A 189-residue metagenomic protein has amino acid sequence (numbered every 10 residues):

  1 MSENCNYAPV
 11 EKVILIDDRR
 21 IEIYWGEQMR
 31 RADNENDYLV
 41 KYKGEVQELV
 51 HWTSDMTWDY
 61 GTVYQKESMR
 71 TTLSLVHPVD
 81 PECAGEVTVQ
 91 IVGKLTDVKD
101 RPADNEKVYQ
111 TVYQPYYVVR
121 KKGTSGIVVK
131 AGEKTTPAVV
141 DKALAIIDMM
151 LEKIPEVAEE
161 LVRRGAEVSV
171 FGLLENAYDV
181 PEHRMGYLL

Functional and structural regions predicted by a protein language model:
N4-I16: Pro/Thr/Ser/Gly-rich low-complexity, intrinsically disordered linker/stalk tracts
D17, G123-T124: Residue-level recognition of beta-strand termini and adjacent short loop/turns
D17-M29: A short glycine/threonine-centered beta-strand motif
E27-W58: Short, surface-exposed alpha-helix to beta-strand junction/turn motifs within ectodomains of secreted and cell-envelope
W58-S74: Aromatic sugar-binding surface patches on proteins that engage polysaccharides or sugar-phosphate polymers
P78-G85: Surface-exposed, short loops/turns at beta-strand junctions within beta-sandwich domains
N105-Y113, S125-L189: Acidic/His-rich structured neighborhood in mature extracellular/periplasmic domains
